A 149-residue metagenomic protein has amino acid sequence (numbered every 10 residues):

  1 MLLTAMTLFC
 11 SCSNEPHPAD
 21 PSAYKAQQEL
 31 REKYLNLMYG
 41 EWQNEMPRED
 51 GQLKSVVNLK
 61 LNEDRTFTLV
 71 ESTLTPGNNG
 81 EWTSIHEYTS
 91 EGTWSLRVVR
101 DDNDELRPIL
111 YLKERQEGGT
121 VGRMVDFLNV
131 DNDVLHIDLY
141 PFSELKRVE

Functional and structural regions predicted by a protein language model:
M1-L2: Sec-dependent signal peptide recognition, specifically the positively charged N-region followed immediately by
L8-S11: C-terminal motif of bacterial Sec signal peptides marking the signal peptidase cleavage site
S13-Y24: Bacterial Sec signal peptide processing site at the extreme N-terminus
A23-Q43, K60: N-terminal helix-cap/turn-to-beta initiation motif at the start of protein domains
E49-L53, T68-V134, Y140: Contiguous, well-ordered beta-strand patches that form the walls/edges of small beta-barrel/beta-sandwich domains
L61-F67: Structural signal for glycine-centered tight turns and loop->strand junctions in beta-sheet-rich domains
Y140-E149: Short, low-complexity, Pro/Ser/Thr/Gly-rich segments in the mature regions of secreted, periplasmic
